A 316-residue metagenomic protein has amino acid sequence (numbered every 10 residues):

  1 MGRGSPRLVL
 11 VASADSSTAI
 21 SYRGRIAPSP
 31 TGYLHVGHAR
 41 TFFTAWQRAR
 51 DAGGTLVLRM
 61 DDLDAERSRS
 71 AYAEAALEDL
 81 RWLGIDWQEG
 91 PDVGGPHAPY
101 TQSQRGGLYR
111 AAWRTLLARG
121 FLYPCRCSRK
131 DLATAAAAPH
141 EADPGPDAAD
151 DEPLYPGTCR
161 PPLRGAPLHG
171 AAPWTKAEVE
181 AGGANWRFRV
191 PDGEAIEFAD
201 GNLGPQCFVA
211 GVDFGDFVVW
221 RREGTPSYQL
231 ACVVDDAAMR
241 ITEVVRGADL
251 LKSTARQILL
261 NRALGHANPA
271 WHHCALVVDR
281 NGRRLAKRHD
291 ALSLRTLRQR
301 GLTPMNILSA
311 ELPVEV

Functional and structural regions predicted by a protein language model:
M1-Y33, D51-L56, L83, A171-V179 (+2 more regions): Non-catalytic terminal extensions that flank enzyme cores
L8-P144, A248-D249, A255-H266: N-terminal Rossmann-like or analogous alpha/beta NTP/dinucleotide-binding catalytic cores that position adenine
G24-A27, L58, G95-A98, R114 (+5 more regions): Generic, low-specificity signal for short hydrophobic/alpha-helical stretches with a mild N-terminal bias, encompassing
D79, A112, A135, P162 (+2 more regions): Residues that form generic nucleotide/phosphate-binding pockets
Q88-P91, N268-W271, M305-I307: Short, surface-exposed acidic
K130-L285, S293-R298: Active-site cores that bind ATP or allylic diphosphates and position pyrophosphate for catalysis
